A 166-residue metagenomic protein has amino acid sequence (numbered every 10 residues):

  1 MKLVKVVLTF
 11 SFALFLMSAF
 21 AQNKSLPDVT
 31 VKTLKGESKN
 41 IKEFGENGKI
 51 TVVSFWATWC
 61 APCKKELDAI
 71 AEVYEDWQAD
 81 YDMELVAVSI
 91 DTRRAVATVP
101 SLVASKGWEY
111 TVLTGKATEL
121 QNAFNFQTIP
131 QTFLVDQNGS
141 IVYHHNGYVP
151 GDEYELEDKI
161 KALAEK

Functional and structural regions predicted by a protein language model:
V7-S18: Bacterial N-terminal signal peptides
F20-K24, E37: Boundary of Sec targeting at the N-terminus
T30-I50: A short beta-strand-turn-helix
G48-T51, F55-W59, T128: Short pre-active-site segment immediately N-terminal to redox-active cysteine/selenocysteine motifs in thiol-based
K49, K65-V88, A104: Conserved helix-turn-beta segment immediately C-terminal to the redox Cys motif in thioredoxin-like folds
Y81-V96, E109-A117: Thiol-based oxidoreductase modules, predominantly thioredoxin-like and allied folds used for disulfide exchange
P100-Q137: Short, internal strand/loop/helix patches that form the active-site neighborhood or redox-interaction surface
L134-K166: Thiol-/selenol-based redox modules, centered on thioredoxin-like and closely related oxidoreductase domains
